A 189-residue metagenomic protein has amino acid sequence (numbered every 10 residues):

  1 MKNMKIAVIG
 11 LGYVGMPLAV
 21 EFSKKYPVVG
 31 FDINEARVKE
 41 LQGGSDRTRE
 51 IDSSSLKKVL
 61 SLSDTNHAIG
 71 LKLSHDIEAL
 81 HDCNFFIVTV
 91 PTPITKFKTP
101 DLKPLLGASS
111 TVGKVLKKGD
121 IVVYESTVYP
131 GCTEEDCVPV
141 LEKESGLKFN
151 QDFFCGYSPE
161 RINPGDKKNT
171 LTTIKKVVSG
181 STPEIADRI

Functional and structural regions predicted by a protein language model:
M1-I189: Structural/interface elements that position substrates and couple domains in central-metabolism enzymes
